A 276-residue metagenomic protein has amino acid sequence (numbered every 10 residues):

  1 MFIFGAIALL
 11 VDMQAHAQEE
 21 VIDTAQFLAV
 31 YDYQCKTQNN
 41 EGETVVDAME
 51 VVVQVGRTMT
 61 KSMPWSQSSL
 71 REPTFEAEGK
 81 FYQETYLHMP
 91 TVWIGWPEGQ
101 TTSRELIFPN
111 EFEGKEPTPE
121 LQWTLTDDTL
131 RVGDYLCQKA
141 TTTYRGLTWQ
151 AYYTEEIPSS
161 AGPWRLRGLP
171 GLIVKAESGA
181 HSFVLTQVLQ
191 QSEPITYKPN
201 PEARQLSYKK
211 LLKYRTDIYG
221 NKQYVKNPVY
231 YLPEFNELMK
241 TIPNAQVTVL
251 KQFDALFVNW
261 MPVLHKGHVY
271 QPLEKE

Functional and structural regions predicted by a protein language model:
M1-D12: Bacterial N-terminal signal peptides
A15-Q122, T126-T129, L136, R145 (+2 more regions): Extracellular or lumenal secretory-pathway regions
A17-Q26, S159-P170: Short, surface-exposed loop and linker segments with low hydrophobicity and enrichment for Pro/Ser/Thr
A25-V30, G133-A140, G168-K175: Short, hydrophobic/aromatic-rich segments at coil-to-beta transitions
T142-T143, T154: Residue-level structural signal for beta-strand termini and adjacent loop
R145, L166-P170, G179: Alpha-helix initiation and capping sites
T148-R167, T186-Q187: Short helix-loop boundary/capping segments
Y152, K175-A176: Short, conserved beta-strand edge motifs with alternating hydrophobic and charged residues
